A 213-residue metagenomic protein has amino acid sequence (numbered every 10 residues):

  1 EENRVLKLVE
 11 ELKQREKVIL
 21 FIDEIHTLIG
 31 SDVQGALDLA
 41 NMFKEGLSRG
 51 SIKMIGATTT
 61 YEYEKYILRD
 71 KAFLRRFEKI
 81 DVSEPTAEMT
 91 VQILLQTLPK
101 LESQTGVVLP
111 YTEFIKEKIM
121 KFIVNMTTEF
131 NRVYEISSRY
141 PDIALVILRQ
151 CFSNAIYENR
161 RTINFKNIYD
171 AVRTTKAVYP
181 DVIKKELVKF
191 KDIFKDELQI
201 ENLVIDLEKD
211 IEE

Functional and structural regions predicted by a protein language model:
E1-E213: AAA+ P-loop NTPase nucleotide-binding core of proteostasis motors
